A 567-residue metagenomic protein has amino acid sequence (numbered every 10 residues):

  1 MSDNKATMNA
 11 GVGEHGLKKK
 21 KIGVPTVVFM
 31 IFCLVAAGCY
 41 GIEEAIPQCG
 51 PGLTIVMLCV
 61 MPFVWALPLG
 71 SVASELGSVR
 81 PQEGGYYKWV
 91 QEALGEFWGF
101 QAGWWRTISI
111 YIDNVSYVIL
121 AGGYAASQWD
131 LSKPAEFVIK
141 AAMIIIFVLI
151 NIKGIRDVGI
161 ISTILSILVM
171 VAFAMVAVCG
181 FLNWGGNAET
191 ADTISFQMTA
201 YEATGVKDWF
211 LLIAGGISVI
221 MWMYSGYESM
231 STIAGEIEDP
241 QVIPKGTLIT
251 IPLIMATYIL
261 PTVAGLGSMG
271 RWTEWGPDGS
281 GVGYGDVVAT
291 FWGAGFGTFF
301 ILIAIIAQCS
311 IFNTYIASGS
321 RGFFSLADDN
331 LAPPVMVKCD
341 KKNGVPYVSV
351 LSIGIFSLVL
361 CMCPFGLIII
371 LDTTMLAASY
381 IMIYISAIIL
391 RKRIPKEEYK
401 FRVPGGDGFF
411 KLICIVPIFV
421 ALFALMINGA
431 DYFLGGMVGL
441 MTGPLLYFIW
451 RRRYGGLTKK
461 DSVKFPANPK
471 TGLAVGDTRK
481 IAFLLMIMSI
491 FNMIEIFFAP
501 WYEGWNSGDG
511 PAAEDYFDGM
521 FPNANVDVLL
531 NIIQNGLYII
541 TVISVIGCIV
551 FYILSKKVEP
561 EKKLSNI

Functional and structural regions predicted by a protein language model:
M1-S74, S78-E83, A93, K396 (+2 more regions): Membrane-interface "cap" regions at the ends of multi-pass membrane proteins
S2, G16-V27, E96, F137-A141 (+7 more regions): Loop-to-transmembrane helix boundary motifs in multi-pass membrane proteins
K21-G123, M221, Y227-S231, F300 (+1 more regions): Transmembrane helix-boundary motif of multi-pass solute transporters/channels
A45-Q48, L67-I144, V148-I152, D157 (+2 more regions): Hydrophobic transmembrane alpha-helices that form the core helical bundles of multi-pass secondary transporters
K88, G95, S127-L131, A203 (+2 more regions): TM-loop-TM module centered on a large, flexible mid-protein loop between adjacent transmembrane helices in multi-pass
G122, A135-I194, T247-P252, D372-I383 (+1 more regions): Membrane-interface loop-to-helix entry segments
Q128, I167-A200, T262-R271, I383-E398 (+1 more regions): Hydrophobic alpha-helical segments and their helix-loop junctions in multi-pass secondary transporters
I161, C339-N343, I381-F433, I449-F491: C-terminal membrane-solvent junction of multi-pass transporters and transport-like membrane proteins
